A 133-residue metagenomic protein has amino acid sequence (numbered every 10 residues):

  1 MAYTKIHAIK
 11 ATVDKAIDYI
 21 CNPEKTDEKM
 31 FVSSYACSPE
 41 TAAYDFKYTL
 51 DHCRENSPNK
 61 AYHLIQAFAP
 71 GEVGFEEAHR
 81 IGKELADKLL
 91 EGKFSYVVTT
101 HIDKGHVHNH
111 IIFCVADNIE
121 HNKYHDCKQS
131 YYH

Functional and structural regions predicted by a protein language model:
M1-H133: N-terminal nicking endonuclease/strand-transfer module with a His-rich metal-binding environment and a catalytic Tyr
